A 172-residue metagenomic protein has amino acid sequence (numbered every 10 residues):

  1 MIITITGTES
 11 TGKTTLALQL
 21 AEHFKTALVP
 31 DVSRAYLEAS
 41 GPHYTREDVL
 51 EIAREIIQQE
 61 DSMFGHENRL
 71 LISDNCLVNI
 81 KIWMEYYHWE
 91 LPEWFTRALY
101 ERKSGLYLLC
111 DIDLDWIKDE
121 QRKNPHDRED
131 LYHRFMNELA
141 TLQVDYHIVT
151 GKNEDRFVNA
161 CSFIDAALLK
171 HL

Functional and structural regions predicted by a protein language model:
M1-I2, N68: Pre-Walker A (Motif I) flank of P-loop NTPase domains
I5: Hydrophobic anchor at the beta1->P-loop junction of P-loop NTPases
E9: The conserved Walker
K13: Conserved lysine of the Walker
L18, E22-Q58: Conserved substrate/cofactor phosphate-moiety recognition/catalytic segment in nucleotide-dependent phosphotransferases
H43-H88: Conserved nucleotide-sensing/catalytic segment adjacent to the nucleotide-binding pocket in NTP-handling enzymes
Y87-S162, L168: A glycine- and Lys/Arg-enriched "phosphate-lid" helix/loop adjacent to the NTP-binding pocket of small-molecule kinases
